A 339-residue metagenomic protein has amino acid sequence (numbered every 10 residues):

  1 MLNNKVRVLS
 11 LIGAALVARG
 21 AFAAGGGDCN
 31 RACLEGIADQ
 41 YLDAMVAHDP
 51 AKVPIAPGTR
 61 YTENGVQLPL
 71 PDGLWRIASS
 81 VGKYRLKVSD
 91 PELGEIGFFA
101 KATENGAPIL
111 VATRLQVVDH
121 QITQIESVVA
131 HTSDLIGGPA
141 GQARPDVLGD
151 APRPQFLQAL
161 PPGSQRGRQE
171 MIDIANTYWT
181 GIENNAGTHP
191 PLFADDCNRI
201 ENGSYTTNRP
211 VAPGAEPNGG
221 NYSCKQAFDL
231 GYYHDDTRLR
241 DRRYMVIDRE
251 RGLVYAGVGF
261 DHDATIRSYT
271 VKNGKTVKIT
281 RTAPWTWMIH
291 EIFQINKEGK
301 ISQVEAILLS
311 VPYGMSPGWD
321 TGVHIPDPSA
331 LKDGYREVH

Functional and structural regions predicted by a protein language model:
M1-L9: Bacterial N-terminal signal peptides that target proteins for export
L9-S10, H48: Preference for short coil/turn "hinge" residues that link or interrupt alpha-helices
S10-R19: Bacterial N-terminal signal peptides
R19-H339: C-terminal and inter-domain tail/linker signature
